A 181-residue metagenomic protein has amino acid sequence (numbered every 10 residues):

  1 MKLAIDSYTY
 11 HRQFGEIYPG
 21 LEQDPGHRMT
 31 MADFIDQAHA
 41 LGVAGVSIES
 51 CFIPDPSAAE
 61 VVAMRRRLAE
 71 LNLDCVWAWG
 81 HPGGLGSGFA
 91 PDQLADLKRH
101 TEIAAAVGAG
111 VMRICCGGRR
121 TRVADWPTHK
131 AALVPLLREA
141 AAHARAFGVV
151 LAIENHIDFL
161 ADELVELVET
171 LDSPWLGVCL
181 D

Functional and structural regions predicted by a protein language model:
M1-A105, S173: N-terminal pre-domain/capping segments
V62-G80, G86-V178: Active-site acidic/histidine proton-transfer and metal-coordination neighborhood in alpha/beta enzyme cores
D181: Active-site glycine-centered loops adjacent to acidic/histidine catalytic or metal-binding residues that shape
